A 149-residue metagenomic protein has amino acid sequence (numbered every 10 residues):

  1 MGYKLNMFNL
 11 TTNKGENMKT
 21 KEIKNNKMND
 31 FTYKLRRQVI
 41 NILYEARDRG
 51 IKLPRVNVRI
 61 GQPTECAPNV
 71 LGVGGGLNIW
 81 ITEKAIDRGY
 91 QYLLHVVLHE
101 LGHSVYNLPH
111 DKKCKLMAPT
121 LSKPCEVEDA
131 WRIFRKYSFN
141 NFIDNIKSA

Functional and structural regions predicted by a protein language model:
Y3-N17: Short, Lys/Arg-enriched N-terminal segments with co-localized hydrophobic residues within the first ~10-30 amino acids
K19-N29: Acidic/histidine-rich, surface-exposed loop or edge segments in extracytoplasmic proteins
F31-V73: Auxiliary, metal-adjacent structural segments of Zn-dependent hydrolase domains
Q38-I40, I51, L108-A149: Metalloprotease/metallohydrolase-associated module, dominated by Zn2+-dependent proteases
V56-I60, I79-I81, V97-L98, M117: Hydrophobic beta-strand residues in large extracellular and virion-surface proteins
A67-Y90, K115-S122: Active-site scaffold of zinc-dependent metalloenzymes
Y90-G102: Short alpha-helix carrying the canonical HExxH Zn2+-binding catalytic motif
S104-Y106: Catalytic toxin/effector domains delivered as secreted proteins or via bacterial secretion systems
